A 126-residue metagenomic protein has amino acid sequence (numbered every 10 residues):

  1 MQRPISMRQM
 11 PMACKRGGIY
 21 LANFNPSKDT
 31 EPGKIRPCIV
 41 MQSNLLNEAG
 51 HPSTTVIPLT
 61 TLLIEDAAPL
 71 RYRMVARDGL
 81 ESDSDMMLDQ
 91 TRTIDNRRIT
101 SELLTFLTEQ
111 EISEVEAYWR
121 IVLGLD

Functional and structural regions predicted by a protein language model:
Q2-S6, M12, A76-D126: C-terminal terminal-subdomain/extension
N25-D29: Short, charged beta-turn/beta-strand-edge "cap" motif at the junction between a beta-strand and an adjacent loop
E31-I35, I39-A76: Compact nucleic-acid interaction/catalytic patches
